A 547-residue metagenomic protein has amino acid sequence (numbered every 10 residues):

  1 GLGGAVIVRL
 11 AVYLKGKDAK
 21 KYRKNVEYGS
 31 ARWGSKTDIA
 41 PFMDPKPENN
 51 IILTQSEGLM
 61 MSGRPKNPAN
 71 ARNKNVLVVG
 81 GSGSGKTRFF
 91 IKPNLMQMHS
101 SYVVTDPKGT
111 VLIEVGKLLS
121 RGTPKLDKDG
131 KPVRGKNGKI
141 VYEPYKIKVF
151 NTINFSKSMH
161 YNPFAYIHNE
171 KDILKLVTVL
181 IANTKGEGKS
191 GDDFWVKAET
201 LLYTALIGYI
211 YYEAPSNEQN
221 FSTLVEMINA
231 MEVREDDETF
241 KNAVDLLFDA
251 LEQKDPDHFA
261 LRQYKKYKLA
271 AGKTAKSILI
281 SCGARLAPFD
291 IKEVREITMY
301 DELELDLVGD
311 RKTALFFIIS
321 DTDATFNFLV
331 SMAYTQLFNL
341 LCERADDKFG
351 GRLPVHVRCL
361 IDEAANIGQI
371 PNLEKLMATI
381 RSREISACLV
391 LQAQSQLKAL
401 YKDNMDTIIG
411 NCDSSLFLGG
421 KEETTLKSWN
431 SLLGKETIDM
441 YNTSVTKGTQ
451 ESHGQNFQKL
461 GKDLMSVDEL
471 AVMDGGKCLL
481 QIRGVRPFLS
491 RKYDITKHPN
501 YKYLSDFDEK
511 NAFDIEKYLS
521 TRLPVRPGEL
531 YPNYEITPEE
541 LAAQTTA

Functional and structural regions predicted by a protein language model:
G1-I51, E170-L180, M227-A230, E451-I482: Short alpha-helical interface patches
G1-S84, R88-I91, K125-K136, T446 (+1 more regions): Basic- and hydrophobic-enriched, low-structure N-terminal and domain-boundary segments that flank ATP-binding catalytic
S35-F42, Q55-P68, T274-I280, I319-D321 (+5 more regions): A broad, low-specificity signal for short, low-complexity segments enriched in glycine/proline and polar/charged
T37-A40, F328, A364, G420: A short glycine-/small-residue-rich loop at the edge of a beta-strand within enzyme catalytic domains
P47, L53, F328-T335, W429: Conserved long hydrophobic alpha-helices within structured protein cores
N67-I385, L400, M405, D468-L489 (+2 more regions): P-loop NTPase motor domains
I319, D323, E363, L391 (+3 more regions): Short loop or secondary-structure boundary microenvironments that flank and position key functional residues
M377-L479: Conserved ATP-driven motor cores of ASCE-family P-loop NTPases powering translocation/secretion/packaging/pilus
